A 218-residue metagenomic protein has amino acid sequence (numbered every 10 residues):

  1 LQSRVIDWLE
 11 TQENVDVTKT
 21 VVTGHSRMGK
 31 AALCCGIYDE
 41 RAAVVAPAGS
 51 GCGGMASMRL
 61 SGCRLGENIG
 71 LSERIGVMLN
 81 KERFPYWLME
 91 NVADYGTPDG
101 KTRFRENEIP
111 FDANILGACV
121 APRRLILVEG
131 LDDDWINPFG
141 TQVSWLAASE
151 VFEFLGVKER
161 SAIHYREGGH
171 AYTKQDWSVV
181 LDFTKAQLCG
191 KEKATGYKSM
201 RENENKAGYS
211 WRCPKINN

Functional and structural regions predicted by a protein language model:
L1-E13: Alpha/beta-hydrolase active-site loop
E13, E40, M89, E108 (+2 more regions): Alpha/beta-hydrolase-fold serine-hydrolase catalytic core, especially in secreted/extracellular enzymes
N14-S26: Alpha/beta-hydrolase fold nucleophile elbow
T23, A48-G49, V128, R166: Alpha/beta-hydrolase-fold catalytic nucleophile elbow
G24-G36: Glycine-rich nucleophile elbow surrounding the catalytic serine of serine-hydrolase chemistry
I37-V44: Conserved hydrolase catalytic core segment
P47-L116, W135-W145, V151-V157: Mobile cap/lid helix-loop segments that gate and shape the active-site cleft of serine hydrolases
